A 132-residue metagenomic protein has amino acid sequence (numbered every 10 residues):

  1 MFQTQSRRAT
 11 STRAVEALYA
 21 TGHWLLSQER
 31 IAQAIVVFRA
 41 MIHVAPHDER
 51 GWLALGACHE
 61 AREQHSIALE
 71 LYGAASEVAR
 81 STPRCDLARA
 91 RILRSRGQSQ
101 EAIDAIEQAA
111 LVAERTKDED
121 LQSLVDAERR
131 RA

Functional and structural regions predicted by a protein language model:
T12-H43: Alpha-helical segment of the N-proximal tetratricopeptide repeat
E77, R94-K117, R130: TPR/TPR-like (Sel1-like) alpha-helical repeat modules
